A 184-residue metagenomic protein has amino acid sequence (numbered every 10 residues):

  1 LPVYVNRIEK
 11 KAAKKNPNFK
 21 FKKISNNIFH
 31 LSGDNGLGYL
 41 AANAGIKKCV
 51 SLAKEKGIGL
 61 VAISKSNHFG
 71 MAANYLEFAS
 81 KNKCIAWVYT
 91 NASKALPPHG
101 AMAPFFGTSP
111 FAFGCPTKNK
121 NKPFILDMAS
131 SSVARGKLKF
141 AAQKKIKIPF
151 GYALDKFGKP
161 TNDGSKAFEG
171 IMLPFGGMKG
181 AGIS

Functional and structural regions predicted by a protein language model:
L1-V50: Active-site cofactor/substrate anionic-group-binding motifs, chiefly glycine- and Lys/Arg-rich phosphate-binding loops
K10-A13, S51-E55, S80-I85, N91 (+3 more regions): Generic secondary-structure signature for well-ordered alpha-helical cores
S25-I28, E55-G59, K81-I85, G107-P110 (+3 more regions): Short coil/turn connectors at secondary-structure junctions
L31-G33, L60-K65, A86-T90, C115 (+3 more regions): General beta-strand structural signal in soluble alpha/beta enzymes
D34, G38, S64-H68, G164 (+1 more regions): Glycine- and other small-residue-rich loops at beta-strand/loop junctions that grip anionic moieties
N43, K47, S51-N91, P97: A glycine-rich phosphate/pyrophosphate-binding beta-strand-loop-alpha-helix module
L96-K166: Phosphate/diphosphate-binding glycine-rich loops and adjacent basic-rich segments that engage nucleotide
G170-S184: Internal helical hairpin/lid segments
